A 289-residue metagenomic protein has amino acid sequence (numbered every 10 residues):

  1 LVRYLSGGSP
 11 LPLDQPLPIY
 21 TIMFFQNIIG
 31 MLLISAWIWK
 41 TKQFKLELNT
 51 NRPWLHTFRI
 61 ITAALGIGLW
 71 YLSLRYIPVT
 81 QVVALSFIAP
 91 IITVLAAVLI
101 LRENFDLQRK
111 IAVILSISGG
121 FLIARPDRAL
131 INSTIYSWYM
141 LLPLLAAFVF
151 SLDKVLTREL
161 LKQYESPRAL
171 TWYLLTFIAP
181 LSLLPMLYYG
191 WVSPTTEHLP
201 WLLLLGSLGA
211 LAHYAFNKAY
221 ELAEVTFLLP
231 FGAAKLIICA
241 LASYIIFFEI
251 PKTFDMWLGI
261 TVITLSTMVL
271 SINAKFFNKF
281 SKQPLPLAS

Functional and structural regions predicted by a protein language model:
L1-R3, G68-S73, F121-N132, I178-V192 (+1 more regions): Hydrophobic alpha-helical transmembrane segments in multi-pass integral membrane proteins
G7-P12, I19, F25-F58, I131-I135 (+5 more regions): Membrane-interface interhelical linkers
P18-L32, L72-A89, I135-V149, T195-G209 (+1 more regions): Structural signature of hydrophobic alpha-helical transmembrane segments
N27-M31, F87-I91, V113-G120, L175-A179 (+3 more regions): Residue-level recognition of pore/gate-forming positions within transmembrane alpha-helices of multi-pass
I28, I60-G68, P90-L95, F121 (+6 more regions): Hydrophobic/small/kink-forming positions within alpha-helical transmembrane segments of polytopic membrane proteins
V82-I88, L160-F177, H213-I245: Helix-helix packing/entry segments at the starts of transmembrane helices
S86, R102-L122, S133, S137-Y139 (+2 more regions): Loop-to-transmembrane alpha-helix entry segments
A233-S289: C-terminal-most transmembrane helix of multi-pass membrane proteins
